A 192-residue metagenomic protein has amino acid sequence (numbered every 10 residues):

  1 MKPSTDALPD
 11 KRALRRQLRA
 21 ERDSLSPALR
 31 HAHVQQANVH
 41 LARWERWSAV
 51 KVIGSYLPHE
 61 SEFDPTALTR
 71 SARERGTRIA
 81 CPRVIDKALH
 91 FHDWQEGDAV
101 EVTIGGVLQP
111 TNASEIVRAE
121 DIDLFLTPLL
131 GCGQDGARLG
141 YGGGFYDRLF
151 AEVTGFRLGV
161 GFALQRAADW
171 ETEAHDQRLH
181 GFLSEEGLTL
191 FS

Functional and structural regions predicted by a protein language model:
M1-P9, A13-R16, A20-P27, T111 (+3 more regions): Surface-exposed, charge/polar-rich loops and edge strands
K2-E120: N-terminal active-site beta-alpha-beta segment that forms phosphate/nucleotide-binding and substrate-recognition loops
P58-S61, L130-Q134: Short glycine-rich anion-binding loops that position phosphate/pyrophosphate groups of nucleotides and phosphorylated
R70, L139-F145: Charged helix-capping and loop-helix junction motifs
A88, I122-L129, G142: A short beta-strand-loop-alpha-helix capping motif that often carries His-Thr
